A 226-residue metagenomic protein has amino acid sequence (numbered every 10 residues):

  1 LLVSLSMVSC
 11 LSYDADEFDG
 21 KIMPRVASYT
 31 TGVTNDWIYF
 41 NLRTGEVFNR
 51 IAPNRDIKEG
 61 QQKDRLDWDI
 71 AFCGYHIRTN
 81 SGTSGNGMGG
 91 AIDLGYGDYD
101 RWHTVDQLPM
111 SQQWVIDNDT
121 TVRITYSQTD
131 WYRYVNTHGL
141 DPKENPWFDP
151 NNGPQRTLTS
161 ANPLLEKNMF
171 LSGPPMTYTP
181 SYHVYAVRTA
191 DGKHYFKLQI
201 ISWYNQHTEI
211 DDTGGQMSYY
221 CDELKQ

Functional and structural regions predicted by a protein language model:
L1-V3: Sec-dependent signal peptide recognition, specifically the positively charged N-region followed immediately by
S6-S9: C-terminal motif of bacterial Sec signal peptides marking the signal peptidase cleavage site
L11-Q226: Surface-exposed, beta-sheet-biased, low-hydrophobicity segments with strongly acidic/polar composition
